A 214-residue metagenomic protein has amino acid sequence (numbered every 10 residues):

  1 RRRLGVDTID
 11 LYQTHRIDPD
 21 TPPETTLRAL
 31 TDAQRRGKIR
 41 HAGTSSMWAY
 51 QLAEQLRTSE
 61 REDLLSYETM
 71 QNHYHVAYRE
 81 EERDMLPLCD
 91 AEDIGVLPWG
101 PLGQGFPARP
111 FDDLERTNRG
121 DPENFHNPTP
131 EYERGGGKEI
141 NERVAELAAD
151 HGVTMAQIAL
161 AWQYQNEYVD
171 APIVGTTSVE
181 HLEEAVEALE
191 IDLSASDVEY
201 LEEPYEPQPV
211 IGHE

Functional and structural regions predicted by a protein language model:
R1-P22: Active-site groove signature of glycoside hydrolases
T21-E203: Beta/alpha (TIM)-barrel catalytic core signal, keyed to glycine-rich beta->alpha loops juxtaposed to Asp/Glu that bind
Y205-Q208: A short beta-strand-loop micro-motif that forms or neighbors metal/cofactor- and ligand-binding patches at active-site
G212-E214: Acidic/histidine-enriched, glycine/proline-rich intrinsically disordered or flexible terminal extensions
